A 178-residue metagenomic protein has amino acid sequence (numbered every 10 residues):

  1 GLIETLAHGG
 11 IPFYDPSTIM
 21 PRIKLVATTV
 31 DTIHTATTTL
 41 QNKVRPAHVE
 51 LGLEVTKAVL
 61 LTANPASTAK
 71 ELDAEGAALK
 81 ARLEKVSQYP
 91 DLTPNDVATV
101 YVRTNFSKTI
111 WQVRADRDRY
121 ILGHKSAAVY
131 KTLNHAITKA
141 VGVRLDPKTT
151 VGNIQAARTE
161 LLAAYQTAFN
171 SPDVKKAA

Functional and structural regions predicted by a protein language model:
G1-A178: Beta-rich interaction/scaffold domains
